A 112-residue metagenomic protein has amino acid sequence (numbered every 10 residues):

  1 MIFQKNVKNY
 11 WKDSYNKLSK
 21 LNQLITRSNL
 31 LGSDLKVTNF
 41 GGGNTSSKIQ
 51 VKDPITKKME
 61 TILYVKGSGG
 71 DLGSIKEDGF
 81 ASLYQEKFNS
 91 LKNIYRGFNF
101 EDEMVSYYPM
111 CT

Functional and structural regions predicted by a protein language model:
M1-Q23: Flexible inter-domain linker/hinge segments
L18-T112: N-terminal low-complexity or amphipathic/hydrophobic leaders
